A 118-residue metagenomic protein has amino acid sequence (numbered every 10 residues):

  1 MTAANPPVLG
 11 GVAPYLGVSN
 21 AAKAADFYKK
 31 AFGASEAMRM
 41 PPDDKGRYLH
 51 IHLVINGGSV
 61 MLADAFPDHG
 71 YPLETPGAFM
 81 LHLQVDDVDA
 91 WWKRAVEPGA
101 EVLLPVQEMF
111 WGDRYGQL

Functional and structural regions predicted by a protein language model:
M1-P7, M40, L49, L83 (+1 more regions): Vicinal oxygen chelate
A4-L9, L73-T75: Short, flexible turn/loop "capping" segments at secondary-structure junctions
P6-V8, Y15-V60, F66: Core segments of cupin and vicinal oxygen chelate
G10-P14, G77-L81, R114: Short amphipathic alpha-helical segments
A21, A31-S35, V88, A95 (+1 more regions): Long alpha-helical scaffolds
A24-D26, A63, P72, W91-K93 (+1 more regions): Short acidic, gly/pro-rich beta-turn/loop elements at beta-sheet edges and active-site/ligand-binding grooves
D44-K45, H69, W111-G112: Short secondary-structure capping/turn micro-motifs that flank functional sites
I51-N56, M61-V88: Helix-adjacent hinge/juxtasegments
